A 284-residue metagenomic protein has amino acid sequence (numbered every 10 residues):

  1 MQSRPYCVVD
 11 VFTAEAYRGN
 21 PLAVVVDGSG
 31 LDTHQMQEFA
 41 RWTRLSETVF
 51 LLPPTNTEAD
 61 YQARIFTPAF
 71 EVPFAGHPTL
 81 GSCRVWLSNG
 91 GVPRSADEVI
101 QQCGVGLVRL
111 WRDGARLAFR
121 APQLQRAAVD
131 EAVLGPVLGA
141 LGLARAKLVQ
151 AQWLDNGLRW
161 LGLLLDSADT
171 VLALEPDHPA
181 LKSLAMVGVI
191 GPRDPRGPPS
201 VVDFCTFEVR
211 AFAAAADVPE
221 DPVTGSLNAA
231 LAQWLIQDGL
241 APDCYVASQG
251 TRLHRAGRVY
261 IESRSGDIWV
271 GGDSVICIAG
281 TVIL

Functional and structural regions predicted by a protein language model:
M1-F74, L80-L284: Active-site proximal loop and beta-alpha junction motif in alpha/beta enzyme cores
